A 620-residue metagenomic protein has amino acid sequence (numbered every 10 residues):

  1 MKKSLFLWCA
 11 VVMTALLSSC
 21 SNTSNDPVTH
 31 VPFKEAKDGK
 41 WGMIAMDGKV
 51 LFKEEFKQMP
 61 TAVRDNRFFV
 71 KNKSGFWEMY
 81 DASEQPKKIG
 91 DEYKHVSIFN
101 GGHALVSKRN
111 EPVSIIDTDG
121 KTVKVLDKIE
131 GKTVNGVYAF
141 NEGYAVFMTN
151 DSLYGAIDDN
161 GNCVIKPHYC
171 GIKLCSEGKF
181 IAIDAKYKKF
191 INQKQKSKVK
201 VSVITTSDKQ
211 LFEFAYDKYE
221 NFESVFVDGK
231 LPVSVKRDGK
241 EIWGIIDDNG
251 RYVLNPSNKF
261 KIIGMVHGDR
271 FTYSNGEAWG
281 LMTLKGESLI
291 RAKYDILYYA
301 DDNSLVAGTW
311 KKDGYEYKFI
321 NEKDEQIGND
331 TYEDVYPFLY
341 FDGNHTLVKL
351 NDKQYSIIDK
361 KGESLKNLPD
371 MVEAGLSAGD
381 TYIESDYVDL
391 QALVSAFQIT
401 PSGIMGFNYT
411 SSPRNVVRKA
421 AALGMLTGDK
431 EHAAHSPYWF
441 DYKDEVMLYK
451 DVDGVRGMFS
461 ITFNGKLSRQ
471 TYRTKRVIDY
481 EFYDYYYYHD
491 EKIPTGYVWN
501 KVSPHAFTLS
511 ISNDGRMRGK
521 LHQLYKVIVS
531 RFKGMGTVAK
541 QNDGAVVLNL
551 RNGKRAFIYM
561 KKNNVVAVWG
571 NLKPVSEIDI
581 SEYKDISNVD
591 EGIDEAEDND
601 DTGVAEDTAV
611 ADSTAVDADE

Functional and structural regions predicted by a protein language model:
M1-S4: Positively charged n-region of N-terminal signal peptides that target proteins for export
F6-V12: Sec-dependent N-terminal signal peptides
L17-S19: C-terminal motif of bacterial Sec signal peptides marking the signal peptidase cleavage site
S21-S385: Residue-level detector of conserved, function-critical positions
L376-Q541, S576-D594, D619-E620: Short helix/turn-capping signatures at newly exposed starts of structured segments
F557-M560: Short, exposed beta-strand-loop hairpins at the edges of beta-sheets in extracellular/periplasmic proteins
E591-D619: Ser/Thr/Gly/Pro-rich low-complexity, disordered linker/stalk segments of secreted and cell-surface proteins
